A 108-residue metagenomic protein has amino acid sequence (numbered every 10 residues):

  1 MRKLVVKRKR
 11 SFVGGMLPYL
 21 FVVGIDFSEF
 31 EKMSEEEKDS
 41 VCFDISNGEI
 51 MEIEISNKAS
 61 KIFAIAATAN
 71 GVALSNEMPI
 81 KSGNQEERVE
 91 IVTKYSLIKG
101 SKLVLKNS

Functional and structural regions predicted by a protein language model:
M1-S108: Short loop/turn and low-complexity linker motifs enriched in small/turn-promoting residues
